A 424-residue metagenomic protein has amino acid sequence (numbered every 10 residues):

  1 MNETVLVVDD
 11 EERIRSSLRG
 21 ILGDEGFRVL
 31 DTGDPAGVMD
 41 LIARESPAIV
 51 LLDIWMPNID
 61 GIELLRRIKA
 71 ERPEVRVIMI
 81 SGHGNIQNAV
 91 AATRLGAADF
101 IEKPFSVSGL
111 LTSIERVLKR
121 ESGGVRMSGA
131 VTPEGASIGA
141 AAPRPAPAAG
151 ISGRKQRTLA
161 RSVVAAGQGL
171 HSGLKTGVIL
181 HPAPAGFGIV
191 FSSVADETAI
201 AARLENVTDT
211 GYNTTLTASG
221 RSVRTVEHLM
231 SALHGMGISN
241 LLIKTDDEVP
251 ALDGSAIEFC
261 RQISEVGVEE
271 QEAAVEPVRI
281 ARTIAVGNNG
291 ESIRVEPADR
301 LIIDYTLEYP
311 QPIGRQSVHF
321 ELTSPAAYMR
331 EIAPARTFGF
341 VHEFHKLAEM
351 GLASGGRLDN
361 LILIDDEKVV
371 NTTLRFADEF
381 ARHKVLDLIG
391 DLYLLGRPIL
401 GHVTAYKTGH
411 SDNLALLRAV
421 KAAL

Functional and structural regions predicted by a protein language model:
E12-L30: Two-component/phosphorelay signaling modules centered on CheY-like receiver
D31-I49: Acidic, metal-coordinating helix/loop segments flanking the phosphotransfer/catalytic sites of two-component signaling
G33-D34, D60-E63: Acidic catalytic/metal-coordinating carboxylates
M56: Receiver (REC) domain active-site loop signature in two-component systems and cognate sites in sensor histidine kinases
Q87, F105-I114: C-terminal output helix
E134-S239, D246-L424: C-terminal regulatory domains involved in ligand/effector binding and gene-expression control
